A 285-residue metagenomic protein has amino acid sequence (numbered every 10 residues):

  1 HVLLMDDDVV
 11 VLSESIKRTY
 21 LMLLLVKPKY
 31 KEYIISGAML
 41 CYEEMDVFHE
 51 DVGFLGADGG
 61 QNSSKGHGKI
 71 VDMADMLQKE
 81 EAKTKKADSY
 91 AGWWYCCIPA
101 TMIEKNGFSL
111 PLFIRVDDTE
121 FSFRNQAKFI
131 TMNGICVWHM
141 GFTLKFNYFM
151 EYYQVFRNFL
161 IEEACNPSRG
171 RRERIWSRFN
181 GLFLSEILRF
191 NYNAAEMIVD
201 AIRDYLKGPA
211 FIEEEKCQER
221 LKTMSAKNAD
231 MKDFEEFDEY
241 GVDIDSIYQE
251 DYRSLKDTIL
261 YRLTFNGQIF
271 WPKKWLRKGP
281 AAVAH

Functional and structural regions predicted by a protein language model:
H1-V10: Short beta-strand-to-loop acidic/aromatic patch adjacent to the donor-nucleotide binding site
E14-K65: Conserved donor NDP-sugar-binding/catalytic core segment of glycosyltransferases
H67-Y95: A recurrent flexible, glycine/aromatic-enriched loop bordering the glycosyltransferase active site that acts as
A91-Y95, K105-F123, K128-V137, N147-M150: Donor nucleotide-sugar recognition loop
I98: A conserved hydrophobic position in a structured secondary element of the catalytic/binding core that shapes
T101-M102: Short, well-ordered alpha-helical scaffold segment located in the soluble/lumenal catalytic or ligand-binding core
R157-H285: Terminal low-complexity segments of carbohydrate-biosynthetic enzymes
